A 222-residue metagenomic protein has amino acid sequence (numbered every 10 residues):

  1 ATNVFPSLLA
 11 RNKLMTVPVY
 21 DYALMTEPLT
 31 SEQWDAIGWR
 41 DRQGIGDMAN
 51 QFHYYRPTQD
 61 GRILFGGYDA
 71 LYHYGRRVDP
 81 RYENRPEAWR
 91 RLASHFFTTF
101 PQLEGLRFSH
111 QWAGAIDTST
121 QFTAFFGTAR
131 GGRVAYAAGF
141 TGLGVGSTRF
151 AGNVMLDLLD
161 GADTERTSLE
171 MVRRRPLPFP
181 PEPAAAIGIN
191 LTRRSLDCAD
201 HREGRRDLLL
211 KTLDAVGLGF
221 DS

Functional and structural regions predicted by a protein language model:
A1-E32, A36-G132, T212-S222: Active-site substrate-recognition segment that forms the wall of the catalytic cavity or substrate channel
Y68, G139-F140: Short strand-loop junctions, especially beta-strand C-caps/beta-turns that link beta-sheets to coils or alpha-helices
A115, F140-T141: Short beta->alpha junction loops/turns
R130-A135, T141-S222: C-terminal lid/capping helical subdomain adjacent to the catalytic/cofactor pocket in oxidative enzymes
